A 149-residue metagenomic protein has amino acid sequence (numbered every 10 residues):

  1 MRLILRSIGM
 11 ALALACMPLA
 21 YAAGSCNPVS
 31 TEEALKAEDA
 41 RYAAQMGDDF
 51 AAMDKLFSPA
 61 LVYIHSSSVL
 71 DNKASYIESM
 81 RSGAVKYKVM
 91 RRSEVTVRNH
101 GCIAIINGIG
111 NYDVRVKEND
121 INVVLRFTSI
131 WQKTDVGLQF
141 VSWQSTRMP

Functional and structural regions predicted by a protein language model:
R2-M10: Sec-dependent signal peptide recognition, specifically the positively charged N-region followed immediately by
I4, L19-P59: Short, low-complexity N-terminal intrinsically disordered segments enriched in polar/charged residues
G9-A20: Bacterial N-terminal signal peptides
R41, M53, L61, Y76 (+2 more regions): Hydrophobic pocket/interface hotspot
Q45-M46, L56, A60-D71, R81-K86: A short gly/proline-enriched turn/hairpin at secondary-structure junctions
F57, S67, R91, T96 (+3 more regions): A mature extracytoplasmic/lumenal domain signature
M80-K117: Surface-exposed, charged secondary-structure patches
V124-P149: Short beta-strand edge/turn micro-motifs at domain boundaries
